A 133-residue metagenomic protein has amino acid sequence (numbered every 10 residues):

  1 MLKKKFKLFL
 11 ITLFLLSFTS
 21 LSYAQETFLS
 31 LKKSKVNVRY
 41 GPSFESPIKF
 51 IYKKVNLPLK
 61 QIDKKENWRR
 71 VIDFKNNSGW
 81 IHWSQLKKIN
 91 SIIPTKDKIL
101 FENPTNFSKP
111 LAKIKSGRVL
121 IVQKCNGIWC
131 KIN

Functional and structural regions predicted by a protein language model:
M1-L10: Bacterial N-terminal signal peptides that target proteins for export
L13-L16: Repetitive helical segments and hydrophobic/amphipathic motifs
F18-S20: N-terminal signal peptide c-region/cleavage motif recognized by signal peptidases
S22-Y40, F50-V55, I62-N133: SH3-family beta-barrel domains
S43-S46: Second-shell loop/turn segments in exported
